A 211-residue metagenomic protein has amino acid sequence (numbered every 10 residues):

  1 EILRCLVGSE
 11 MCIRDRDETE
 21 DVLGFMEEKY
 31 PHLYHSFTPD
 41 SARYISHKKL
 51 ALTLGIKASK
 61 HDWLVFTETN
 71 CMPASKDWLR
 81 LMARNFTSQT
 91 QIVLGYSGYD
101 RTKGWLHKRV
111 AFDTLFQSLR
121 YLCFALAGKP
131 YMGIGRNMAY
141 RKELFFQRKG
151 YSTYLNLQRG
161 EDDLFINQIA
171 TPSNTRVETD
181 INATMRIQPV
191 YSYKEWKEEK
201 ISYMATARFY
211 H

Functional and structural regions predicted by a protein language model:
E1-G8, I13: Single conserved hydrophobic/aromatic residue that forms the stacking wall/gate of nucleotide- or nucleobase-binding
D17-E18, E68-R84: Acidic donor-binding/catalytic loop of UDP-sugar-dependent glycosyltransferases, especially processive GT2
D17-M26: Acidic helix N-cap motif at the loop->helix transition within catalytic regions of sugar-transfer enzymes
E18, S41-L50, I56, M72 (+1 more regions): A short, glycine-/small-residue-rich helix N-cap motif at loop->alpha-helix starts within glycosyltransferase
L52, L64: Short aromatic/hydrophobic "clamp" motif used to bind/position activated sugar donors
G55, D77-F86, V93-Y96: A short, amphipathic alpha-helix embedded in the catalytic core of nucleotide-handling enzymes
K60-D62, I134-K149: Conserved nucleotide-sugar donor-binding and metal-coordinating catalytic region shared by glycosyltransferases
F86, I92-Q117, E143-F146, Y151-H211: Catalytic donor/gating beta->alpha subdomain of glycosyltransferases that bind UDP-sugars
